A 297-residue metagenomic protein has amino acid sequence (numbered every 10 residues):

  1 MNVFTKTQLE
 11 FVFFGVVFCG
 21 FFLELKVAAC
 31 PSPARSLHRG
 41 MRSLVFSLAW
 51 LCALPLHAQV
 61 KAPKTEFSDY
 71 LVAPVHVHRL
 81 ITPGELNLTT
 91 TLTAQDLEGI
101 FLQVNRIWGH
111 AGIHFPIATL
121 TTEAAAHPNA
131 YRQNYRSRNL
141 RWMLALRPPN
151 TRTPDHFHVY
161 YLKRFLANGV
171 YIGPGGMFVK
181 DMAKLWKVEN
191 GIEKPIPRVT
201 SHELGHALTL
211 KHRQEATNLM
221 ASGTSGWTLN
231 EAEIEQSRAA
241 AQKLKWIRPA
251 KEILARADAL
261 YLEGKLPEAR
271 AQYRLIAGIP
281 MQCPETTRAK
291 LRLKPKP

Functional and structural regions predicted by a protein language model:
F4-L9, C30-V45: Bacterial N-terminal signal peptides that target proteins for export
L9-F11, L25: Cationic, low-complexity basic patches in intrinsically disordered or flexible, solvent-exposed regions
G15-G20, S43-P55: Bacterial N-terminal signal peptides
A29, L56-V60: Boundary at the C-terminal end of the N-terminal hydrophobic targeting segment
Q59-T153, K163-F165, E263, Y273 (+2 more regions): Propeptide-to-catalytic entry region of secreted or membrane-anchored zinc metalloproteases
T65-S68, L144-R213: Active-site-proximal segment of zinc-dependent metalloprotease catalytic domains
T93-Q103, I196-T200, L204, I253: Stable alpha-helical elements in mature extracytoplasmic
K194, R213-L293: Metalloprotease/metallohydrolase-associated module, dominated by Zn2+-dependent proteases
